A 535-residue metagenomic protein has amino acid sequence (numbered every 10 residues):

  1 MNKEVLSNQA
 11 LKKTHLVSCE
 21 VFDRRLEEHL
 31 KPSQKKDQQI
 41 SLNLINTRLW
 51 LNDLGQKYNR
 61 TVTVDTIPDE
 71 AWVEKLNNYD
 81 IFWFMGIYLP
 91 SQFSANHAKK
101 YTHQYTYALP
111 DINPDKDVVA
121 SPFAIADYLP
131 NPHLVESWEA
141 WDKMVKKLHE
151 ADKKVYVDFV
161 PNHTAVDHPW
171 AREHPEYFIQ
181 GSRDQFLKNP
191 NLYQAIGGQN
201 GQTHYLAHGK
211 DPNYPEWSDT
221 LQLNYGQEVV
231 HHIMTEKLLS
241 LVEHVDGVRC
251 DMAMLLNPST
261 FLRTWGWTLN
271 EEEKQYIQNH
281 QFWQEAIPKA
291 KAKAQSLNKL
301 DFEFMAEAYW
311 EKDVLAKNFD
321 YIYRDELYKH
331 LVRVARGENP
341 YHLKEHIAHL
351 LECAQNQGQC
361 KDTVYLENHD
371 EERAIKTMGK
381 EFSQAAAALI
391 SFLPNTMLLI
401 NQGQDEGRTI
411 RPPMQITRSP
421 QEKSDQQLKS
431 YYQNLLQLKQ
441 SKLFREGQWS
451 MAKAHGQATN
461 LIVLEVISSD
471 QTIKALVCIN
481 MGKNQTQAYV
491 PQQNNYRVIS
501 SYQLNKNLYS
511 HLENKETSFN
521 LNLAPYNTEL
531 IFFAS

Functional and structural regions predicted by a protein language model:
N2-S535: Active-site and adjacent substrate-binding regions of carbohydrate-active enzymes
